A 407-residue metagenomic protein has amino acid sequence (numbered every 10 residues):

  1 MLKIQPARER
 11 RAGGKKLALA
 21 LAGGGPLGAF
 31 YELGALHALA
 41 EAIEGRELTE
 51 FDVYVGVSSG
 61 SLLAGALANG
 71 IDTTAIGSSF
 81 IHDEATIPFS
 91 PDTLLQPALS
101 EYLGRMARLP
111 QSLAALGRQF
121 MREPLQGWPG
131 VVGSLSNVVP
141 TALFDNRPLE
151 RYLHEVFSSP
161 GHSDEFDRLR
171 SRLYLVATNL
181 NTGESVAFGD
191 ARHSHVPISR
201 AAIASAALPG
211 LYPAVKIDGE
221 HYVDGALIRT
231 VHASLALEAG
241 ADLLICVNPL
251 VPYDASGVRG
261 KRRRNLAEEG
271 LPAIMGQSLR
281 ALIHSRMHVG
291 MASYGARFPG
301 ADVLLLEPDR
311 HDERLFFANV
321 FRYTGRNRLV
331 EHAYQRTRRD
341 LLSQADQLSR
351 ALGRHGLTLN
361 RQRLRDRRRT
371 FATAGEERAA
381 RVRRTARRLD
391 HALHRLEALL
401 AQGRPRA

Functional and structural regions predicted by a protein language model:
M1-V57, L62-A407: Patatin-like phospholipase
